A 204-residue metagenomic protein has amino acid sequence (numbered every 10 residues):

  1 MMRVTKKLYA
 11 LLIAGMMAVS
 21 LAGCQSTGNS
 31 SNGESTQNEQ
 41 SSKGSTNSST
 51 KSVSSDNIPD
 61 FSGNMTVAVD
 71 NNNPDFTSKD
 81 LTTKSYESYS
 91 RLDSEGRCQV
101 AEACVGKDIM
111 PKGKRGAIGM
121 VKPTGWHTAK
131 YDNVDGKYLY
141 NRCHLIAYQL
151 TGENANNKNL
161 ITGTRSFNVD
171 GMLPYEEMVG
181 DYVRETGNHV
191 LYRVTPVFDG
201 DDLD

Functional and structural regions predicted by a protein language model:
M1-L12: Bacterial N-terminal signal peptides that target proteins for export
A10, S26-S78: N-terminal, intrinsically disordered, polar/charged segments of Gram-positive cell-envelope systems that serve as
A14-M17: A cross-taxonomic marker for long C-terminal extensions/tails that follow the last structured domain
V19-G23: C-terminal motif of bacterial Sec signal peptides marking the signal peptidase cleavage site
F76-D204: Domain-level detector of nuclease and nuclease-like folds in predominantly extracellular/periplasmic contexts
